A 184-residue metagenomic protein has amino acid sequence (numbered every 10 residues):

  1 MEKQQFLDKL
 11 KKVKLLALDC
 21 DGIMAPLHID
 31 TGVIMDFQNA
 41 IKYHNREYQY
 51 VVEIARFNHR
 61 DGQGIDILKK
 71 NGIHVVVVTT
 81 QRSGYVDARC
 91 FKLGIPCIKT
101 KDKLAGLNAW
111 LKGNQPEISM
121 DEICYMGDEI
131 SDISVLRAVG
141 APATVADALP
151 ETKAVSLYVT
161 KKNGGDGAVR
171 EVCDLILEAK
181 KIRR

Functional and structural regions predicted by a protein language model:
E2-H74: Active-site neighborhood of HAD-like aspartate-dependent phosphohydrolases
D19-D21, L27, Q81, D128-E129 (+1 more regions): Fold-independent oxyanion-binding glycine-rich loops and adjacent beta-strand/coil segments at enzyme active sites
G22, V78, V145: Replace "coordinates the UDP/GDP/TDP-sugar" with "coordinates nucleotide-activated sugar donors
I29-T31, A88-F91, R137-A138: Short amphipathic alpha-helical segments
T31, Q81-Y85, L104: Short, catalytically relevant binding-site loops at active-site mouths
V51-I54, N58, K92-L93, C97-I98 (+1 more regions): Mg2+-dependent phosphoryl-transfer enzymes with acidic/Ser/Thr/Gly-rich catalytic loops
Q63-R89, I98, L136: Substrate-recognition element of Asp-dependent hydrolases with the DxDx(T/V) motif
